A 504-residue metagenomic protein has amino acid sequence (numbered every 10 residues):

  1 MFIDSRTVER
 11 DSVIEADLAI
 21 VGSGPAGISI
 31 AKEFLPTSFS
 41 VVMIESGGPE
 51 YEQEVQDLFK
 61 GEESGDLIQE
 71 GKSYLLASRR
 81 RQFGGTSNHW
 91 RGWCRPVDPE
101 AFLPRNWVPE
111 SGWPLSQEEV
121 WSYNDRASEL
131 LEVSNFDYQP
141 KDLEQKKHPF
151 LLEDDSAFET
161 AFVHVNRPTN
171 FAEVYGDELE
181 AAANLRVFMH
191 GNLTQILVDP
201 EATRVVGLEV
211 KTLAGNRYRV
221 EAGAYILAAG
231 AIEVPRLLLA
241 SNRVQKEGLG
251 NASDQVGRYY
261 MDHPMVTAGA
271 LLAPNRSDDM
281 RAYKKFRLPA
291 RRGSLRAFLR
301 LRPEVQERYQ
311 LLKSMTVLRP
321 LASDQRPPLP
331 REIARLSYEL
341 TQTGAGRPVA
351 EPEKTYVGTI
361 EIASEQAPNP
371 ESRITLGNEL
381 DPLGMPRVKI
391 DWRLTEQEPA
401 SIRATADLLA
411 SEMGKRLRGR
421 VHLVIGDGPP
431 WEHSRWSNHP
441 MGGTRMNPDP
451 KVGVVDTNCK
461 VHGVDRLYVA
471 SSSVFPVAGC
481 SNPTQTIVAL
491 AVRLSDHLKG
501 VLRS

Functional and structural regions predicted by a protein language model:
M1-L18, P36-T37, V492, G500-S504: Extreme N-terminal leader/targeting segments of oxidoreductases
R10-A26, V42, L227: Beta1/beta-strand and adjacent pyrophosphate-binding region of the FAD-binding site in flavoprotein oxidoreductases
A31, L35: Gly/Ala-rich phosphate-binding loop of Rossmann-like dinucleotide-binding domains, activating on the conserved
P36, S40, G48-E52, D57 (+6 more regions): Glycine-rich loop(s) and the adjacent beta-strand/alpha-helix scaffold that form part
G61-P140, E361, A367-P370, I374-G377 (+1 more regions): Redox-cofactor-proximal catalytic regions of oxidoreductases
N106-P200, R204-V205, W431-W436: Conserved redox-cofactor binding core of oxidoreductases
F188-M189, T194-E201, P352-Q366, E371 (+2 more regions): A glycine-rich dinucleotide-binding beta-alpha-beta segment and adjacent secondary-structure elements that constitute
A224, A228-A229, R236-T355, I362 (+1 more regions): Mid-to-C-terminal "cap/lid" subdomains and adjacent gly/pro-rich loops that border and regulate access to redox
